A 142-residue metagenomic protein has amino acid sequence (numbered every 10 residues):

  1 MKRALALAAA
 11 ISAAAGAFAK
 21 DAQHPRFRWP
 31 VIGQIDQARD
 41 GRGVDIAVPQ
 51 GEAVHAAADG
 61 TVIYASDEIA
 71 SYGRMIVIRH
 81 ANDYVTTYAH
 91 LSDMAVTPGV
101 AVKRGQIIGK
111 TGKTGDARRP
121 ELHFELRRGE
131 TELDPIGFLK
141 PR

Functional and structural regions predicted by a protein language model:
M1-L5: Bacterial N-terminal signal peptides that target proteins for export
A6-A13: Bacterial N-terminal signal peptides
G16-G73, L133-D134: Surface-exposed, glycine-biased beta-strand/turn segments
R28, Q34-D36, D45, H55 (+5 more regions): Soluble periplasmic/extracytoplasmic beta-strand elements of cell-envelope proteins
A38, A65, M94, T111-T114 (+1 more regions): Residue-level recognition of beta-strand microenvironments
A53-I63, V96-T111: Short, well-structured beta-strand-loop connectors
A58-A95: Zn2+-dependent peptidoglycan hydrolase active-site motif and core
I76, V100-R142: Conserved, short, structured surface segments that act as functional micro-motifs
